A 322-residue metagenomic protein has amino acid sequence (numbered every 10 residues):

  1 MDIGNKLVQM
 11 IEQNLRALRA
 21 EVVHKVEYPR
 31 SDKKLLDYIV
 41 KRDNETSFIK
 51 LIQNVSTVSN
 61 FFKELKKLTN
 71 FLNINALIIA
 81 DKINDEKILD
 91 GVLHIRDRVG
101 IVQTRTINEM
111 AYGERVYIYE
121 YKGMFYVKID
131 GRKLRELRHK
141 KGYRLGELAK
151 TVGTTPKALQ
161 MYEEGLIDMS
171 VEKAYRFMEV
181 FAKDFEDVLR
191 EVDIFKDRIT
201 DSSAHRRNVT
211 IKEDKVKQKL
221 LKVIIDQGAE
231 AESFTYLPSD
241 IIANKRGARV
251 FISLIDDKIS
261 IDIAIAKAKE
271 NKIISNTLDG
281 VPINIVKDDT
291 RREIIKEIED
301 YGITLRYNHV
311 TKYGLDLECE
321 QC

Functional and structural regions predicted by a protein language model:
M1-Y28, D187-L237: Acidic-basic catalytic patches of nuclease active cores, encompassing PD-(D/E)XK and other metal-cofactor nuclease
I39-F48, T69, I242-F251: Active-site beta-strand-loop-beta-strand hairpin of nuclease catalytic cores that positions key catalytic residues
I52-Q103, I255-T304: Catalytic cores of nucleic-acid endonucleases
R115-H139: A short, Lys/Arg-rich alpha-helix, primarily the initiator
L134, L148-A149, L159-Y162: Conserved hydrophobic/aromatic packing and binding residues within compact polymer-binding modules
G142-K157: Short alpha-helical DNA-recognition segment
G153-D168: Recognition helix of helix-turn-helix/homeodomain-like DNA-binding domains that insert into the DNA major groove
E172-V188: DNA major-groove recognition helix of helix-turn-helix/homeodomain DNA-binding modules
